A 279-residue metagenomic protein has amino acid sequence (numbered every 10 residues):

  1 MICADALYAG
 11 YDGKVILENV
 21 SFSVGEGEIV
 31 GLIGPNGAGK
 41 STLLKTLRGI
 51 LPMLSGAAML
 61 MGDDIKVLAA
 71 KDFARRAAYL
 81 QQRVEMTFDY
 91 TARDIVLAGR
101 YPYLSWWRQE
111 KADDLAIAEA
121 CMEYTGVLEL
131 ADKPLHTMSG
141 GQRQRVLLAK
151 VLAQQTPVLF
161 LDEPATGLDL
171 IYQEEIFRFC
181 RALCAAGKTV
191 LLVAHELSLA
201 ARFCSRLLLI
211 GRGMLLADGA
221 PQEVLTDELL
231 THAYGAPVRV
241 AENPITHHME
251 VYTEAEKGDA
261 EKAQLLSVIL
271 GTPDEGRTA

Functional and structural regions predicted by a protein language model:
I33-P35: The feature captures the beta-strand-to-loop junction immediately N-terminal to the Walker
R48: Helix-to-loop junction immediately C-terminal to a conserved catalytic motif
G56-D64, F73: Conserved ABC transporter NBD signature motif
L97, A112-L130, Q155: Conserved ABC ATPase "signature" region
P134-M138: Conserved ABC ATPase signature
L159-D162: Catalytic Walker B motif of ABC-type/P-loop ATPase nucleotide-binding domains
A233-A279: ABC ATPase nucleotide-binding domains
